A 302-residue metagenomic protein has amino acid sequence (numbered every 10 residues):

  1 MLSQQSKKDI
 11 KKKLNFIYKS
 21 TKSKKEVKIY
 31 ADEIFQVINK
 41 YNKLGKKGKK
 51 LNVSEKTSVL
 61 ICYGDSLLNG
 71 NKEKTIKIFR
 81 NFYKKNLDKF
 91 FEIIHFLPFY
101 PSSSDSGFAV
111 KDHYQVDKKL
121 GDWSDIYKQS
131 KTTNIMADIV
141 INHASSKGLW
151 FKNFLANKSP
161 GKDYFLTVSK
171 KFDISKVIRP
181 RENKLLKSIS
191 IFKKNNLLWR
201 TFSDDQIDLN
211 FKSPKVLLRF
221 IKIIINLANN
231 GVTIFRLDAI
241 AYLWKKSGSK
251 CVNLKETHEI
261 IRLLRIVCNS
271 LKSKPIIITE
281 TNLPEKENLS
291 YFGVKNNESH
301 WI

Functional and structural regions predicted by a protein language model:
L2-I221, N229, I240-I302: Acidic/aromatic-lined carbohydrate-recognition and catalytic surfaces of CAZymes acting on diverse glycans
